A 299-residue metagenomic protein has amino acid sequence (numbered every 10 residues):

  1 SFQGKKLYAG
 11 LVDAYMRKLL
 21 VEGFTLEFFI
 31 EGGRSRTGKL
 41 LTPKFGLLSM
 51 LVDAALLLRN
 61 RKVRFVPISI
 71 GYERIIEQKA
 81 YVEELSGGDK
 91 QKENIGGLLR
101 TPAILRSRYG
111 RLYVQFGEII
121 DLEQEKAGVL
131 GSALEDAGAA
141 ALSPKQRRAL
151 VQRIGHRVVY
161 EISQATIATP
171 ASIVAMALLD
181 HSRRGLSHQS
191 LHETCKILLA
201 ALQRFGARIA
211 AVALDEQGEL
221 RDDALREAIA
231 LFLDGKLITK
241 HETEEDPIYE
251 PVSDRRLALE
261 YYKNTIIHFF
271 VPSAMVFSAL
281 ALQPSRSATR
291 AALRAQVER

Functional and structural regions predicted by a protein language model:
S1-R299: Membrane-interfacial terminal anchoring regions of lipid-handling membrane enzymes
